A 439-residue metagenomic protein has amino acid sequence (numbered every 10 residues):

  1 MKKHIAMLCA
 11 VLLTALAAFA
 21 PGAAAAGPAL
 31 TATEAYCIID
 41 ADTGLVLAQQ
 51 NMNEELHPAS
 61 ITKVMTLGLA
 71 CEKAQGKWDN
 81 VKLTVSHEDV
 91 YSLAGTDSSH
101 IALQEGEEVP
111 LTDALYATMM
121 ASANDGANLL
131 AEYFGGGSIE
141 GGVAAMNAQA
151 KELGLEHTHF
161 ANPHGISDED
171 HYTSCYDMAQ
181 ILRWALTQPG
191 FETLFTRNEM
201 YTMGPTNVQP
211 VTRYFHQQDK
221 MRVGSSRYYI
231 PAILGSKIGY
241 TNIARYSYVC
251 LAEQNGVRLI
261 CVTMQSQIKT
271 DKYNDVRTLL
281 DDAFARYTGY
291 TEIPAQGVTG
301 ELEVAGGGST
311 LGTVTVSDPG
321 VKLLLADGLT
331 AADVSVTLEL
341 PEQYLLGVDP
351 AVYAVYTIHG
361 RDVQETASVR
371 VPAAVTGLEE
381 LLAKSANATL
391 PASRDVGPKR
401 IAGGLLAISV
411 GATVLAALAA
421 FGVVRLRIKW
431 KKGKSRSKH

Functional and structural regions predicted by a protein language model:
H4-A24, L406-R425: Sec-dependent N-terminal signal peptides of Gram-positive bacterial secreted proteins and lipoproteins
A10, T33, G95, I139 (+3 more regions): Hydrophobic alpha-helical segments and their boundary regions
A15-L16, G76, T206: Residues in and immediately flanking transmembrane alpha helices
A18, A74, S247, V316 (+1 more regions): Ubiquitous "structural anchor" signal
G22-Y176, Q180-P189: Active-site-adjacent loops and short helices of periplasmic peptidoglycan-processing enzymes
L155-E156, E169-Y172, Y176-V410, F421-R427 (+1 more regions): Domain-terminus/edge residues, biased toward the C-terminal soluble/receptor-binding domains of extracytoplasmic
